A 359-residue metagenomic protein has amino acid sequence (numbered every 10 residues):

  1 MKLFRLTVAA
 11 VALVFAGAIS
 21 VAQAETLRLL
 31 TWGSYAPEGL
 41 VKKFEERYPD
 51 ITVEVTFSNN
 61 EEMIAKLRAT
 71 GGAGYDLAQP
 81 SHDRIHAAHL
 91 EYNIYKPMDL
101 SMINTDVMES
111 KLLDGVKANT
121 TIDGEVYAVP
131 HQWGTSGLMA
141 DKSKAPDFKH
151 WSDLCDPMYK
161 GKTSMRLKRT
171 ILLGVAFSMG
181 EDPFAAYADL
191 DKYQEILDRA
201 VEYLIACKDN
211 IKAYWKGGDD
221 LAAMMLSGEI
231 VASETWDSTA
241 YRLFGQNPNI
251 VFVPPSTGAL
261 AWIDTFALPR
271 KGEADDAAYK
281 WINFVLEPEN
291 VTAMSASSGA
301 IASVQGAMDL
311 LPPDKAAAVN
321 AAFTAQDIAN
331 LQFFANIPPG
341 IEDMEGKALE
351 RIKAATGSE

Functional and structural regions predicted by a protein language model:
E25-A88: Early extracytoplasmic/lumenal segment of secretory-pathway proteins
G74, H82-I85, H89-A222: Extracytoplasmic ligand-binding site segments that recognize negatively charged/polar headgroups
D83-A87, A232-N249: A ligand-binding cleft/hinge motif common to bilobed small-molecule-binding domains
H89-P97, I122-E125, R242-P254, A317: Ligand-binding "clamshell"
G137-K144, A176-S178, I263-A274, A293-M294: A bilobed periplasmic-binding-protein/Venus flytrap-type ligand-binding module shared by bacterial periplasmic
L197-C207, G245-R270: Periplasmic-binding protein-like
L260, P269-A329: Mature extracytoplasmic/periplasmic domains
A325-E359: Conserved C-terminal helix/tail region of periplasmic/extracytoplasmic solute-binding proteins
